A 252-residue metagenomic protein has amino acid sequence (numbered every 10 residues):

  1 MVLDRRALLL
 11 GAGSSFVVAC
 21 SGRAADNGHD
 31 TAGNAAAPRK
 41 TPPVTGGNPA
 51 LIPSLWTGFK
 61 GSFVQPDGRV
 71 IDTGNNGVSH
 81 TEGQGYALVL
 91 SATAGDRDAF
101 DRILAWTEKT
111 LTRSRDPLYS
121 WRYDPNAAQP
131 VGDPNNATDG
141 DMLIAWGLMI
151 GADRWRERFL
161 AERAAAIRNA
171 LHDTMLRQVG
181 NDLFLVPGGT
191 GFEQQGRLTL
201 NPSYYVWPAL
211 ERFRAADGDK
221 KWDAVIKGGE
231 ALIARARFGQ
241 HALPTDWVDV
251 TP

Functional and structural regions predicted by a protein language model:
M1-S15: N-terminal secretory signal peptides and thylakoid transit peptides that target proteins across membranes
A24-T41: Short, low-complexity, disordered segments immediately C-terminal to signal peptides in bacterial exported proteins
P38-S54, G77-T81, T138-D139, A161-P252: Extended ligand-binding clefts on enzyme/binding-domain cores
A50-T138: N-terminal carbohydrate-binding/catalytic regions of secreted carbohydrate-active enzymes
V64, T112, R156, L176-R177: Helix-capping and short linker residues that terminate individual alpha-solenoid repeat units
G83-A99, W106, M142-E157, Y205-G218: Well-ordered alpha-helical scaffold segments within catalytic/enzyme domains
K109, P117-A170: Substrate-binding cleft of extracellular glycoside hydrolase catalytic domains
